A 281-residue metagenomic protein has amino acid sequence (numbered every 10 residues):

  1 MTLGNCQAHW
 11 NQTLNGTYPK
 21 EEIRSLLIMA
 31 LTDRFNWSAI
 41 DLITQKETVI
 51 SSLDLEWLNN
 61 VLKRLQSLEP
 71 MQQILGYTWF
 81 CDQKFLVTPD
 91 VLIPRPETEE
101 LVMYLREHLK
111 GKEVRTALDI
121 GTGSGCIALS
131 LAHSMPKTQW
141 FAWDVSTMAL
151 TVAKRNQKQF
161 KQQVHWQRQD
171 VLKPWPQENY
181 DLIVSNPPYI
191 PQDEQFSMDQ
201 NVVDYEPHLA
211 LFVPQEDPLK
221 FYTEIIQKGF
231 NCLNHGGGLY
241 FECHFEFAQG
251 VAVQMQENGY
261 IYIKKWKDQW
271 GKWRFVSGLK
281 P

Functional and structural regions predicted by a protein language model:
M1-L75: N-terminal auxiliary segments of SAM/dcSAM-dependent transferases
Q7, L27-I28, L58, M71 (+8 more regions): A general structural signal for well-ordered alpha-helical segments in protein cores
H9, M29, W57-N60, E100 (+5 more regions): Alpha-helical elements of Rossmann-like donor-binding domains used by nucleotide-donor carbohydrate transfer enzymes
K46, N59-M135, W140-V152, S277: SAM-dependent Rossmann-like transferase core, predominantly class I methyltransferases with a strong bias toward
S51-E56, E107-T116, K137, K173-E178 (+1 more regions): Short, glycine- and charge-enriched coil/turn segments that flank and shape catalytic ligand pockets
K137-T138, W143-K280: S-adenosylmethionine
